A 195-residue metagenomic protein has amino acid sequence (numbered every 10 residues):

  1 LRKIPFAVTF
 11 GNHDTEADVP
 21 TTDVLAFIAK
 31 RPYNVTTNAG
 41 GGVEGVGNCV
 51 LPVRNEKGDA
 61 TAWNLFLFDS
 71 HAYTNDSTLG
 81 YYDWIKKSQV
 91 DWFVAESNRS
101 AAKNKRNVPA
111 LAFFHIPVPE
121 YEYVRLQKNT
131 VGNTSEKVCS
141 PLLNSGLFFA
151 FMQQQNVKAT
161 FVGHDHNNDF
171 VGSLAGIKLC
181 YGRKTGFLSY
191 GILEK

Functional and structural regions predicted by a protein language model:
R2, N64-L67, L79-D169: His/acidic metal-ligating clusters that form di-metal
R2-K105, N156, F187: Extended active-site neighborhood of metal-dependent phosphoesterases/phosphodiesterases
T9, F113-H115, G182: A cross-family glycoside hydrolase active-site/sugar-binding cleft signature
H13, H164, R183: Residues that line or immediately flank small-molecule/substrate-binding pockets and catalytic motifs
D18-T21, S77-G80, E122-L126, S173 (+1 more regions): Short, solvent-exposed loop/turn and secondary-structure capping segments
V24, L126-N129, I177: Short secondary-structure boundary/capping segments
V50-N55, D59, L147-F149, Q154 (+1 more regions): Binuclear metal-dependent phosphoesterase catalytic core
